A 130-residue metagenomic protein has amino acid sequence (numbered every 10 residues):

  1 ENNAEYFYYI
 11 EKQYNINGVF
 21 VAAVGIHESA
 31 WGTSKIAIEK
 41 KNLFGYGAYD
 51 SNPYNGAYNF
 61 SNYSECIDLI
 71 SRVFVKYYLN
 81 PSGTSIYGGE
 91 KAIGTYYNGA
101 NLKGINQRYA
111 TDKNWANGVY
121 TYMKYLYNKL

Functional and structural regions predicted by a protein language model:
E1-F20, H27-L130: Catalytic cores of secreted/periplasmic lytic hydrolases that degrade extracellular macromolecules
